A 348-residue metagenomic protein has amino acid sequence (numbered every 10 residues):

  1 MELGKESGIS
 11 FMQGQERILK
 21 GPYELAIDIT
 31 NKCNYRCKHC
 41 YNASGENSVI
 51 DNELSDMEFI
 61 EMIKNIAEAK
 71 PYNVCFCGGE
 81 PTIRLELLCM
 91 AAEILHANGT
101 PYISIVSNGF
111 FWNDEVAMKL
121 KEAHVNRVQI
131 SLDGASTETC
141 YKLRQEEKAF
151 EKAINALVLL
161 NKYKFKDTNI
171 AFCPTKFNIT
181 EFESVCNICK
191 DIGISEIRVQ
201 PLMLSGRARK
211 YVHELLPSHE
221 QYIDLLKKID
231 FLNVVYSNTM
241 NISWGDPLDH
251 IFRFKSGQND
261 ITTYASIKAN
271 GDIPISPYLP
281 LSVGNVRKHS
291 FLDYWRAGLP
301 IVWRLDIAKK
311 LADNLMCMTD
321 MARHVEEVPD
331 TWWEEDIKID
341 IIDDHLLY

Functional and structural regions predicted by a protein language model:
M1-R127: Conserved alpha-helical substructure of the radical SAM core
E2-R17, Y278-Y348: Flexible mid-to-C-terminal extensions adjoining Fe-S/redox cofactors in radical SAM and related proteins
R36, C40, E115, E138-T139 (+2 more regions): Residues that scaffold the ATP/ADP-binding catalytic core of kinase and kinase-like folds
C37, L85, I275-P277, W295: Activation segment
A43-E46, V74, W112, M203-H219 (+1 more regions): Short N-terminal helix-initiation segments at or just after the protein's N-terminus
V49, E122-R127, S131-D133, E138-I261 (+2 more regions): Radical SAM enzyme [4Fe-4S]-AdoMet core and its adjacent flexible, acidic and glycine-rich loops/tails across
I83, L204, D293: Active-site micro-motifs of SAM-dependent methyltransferase domains
